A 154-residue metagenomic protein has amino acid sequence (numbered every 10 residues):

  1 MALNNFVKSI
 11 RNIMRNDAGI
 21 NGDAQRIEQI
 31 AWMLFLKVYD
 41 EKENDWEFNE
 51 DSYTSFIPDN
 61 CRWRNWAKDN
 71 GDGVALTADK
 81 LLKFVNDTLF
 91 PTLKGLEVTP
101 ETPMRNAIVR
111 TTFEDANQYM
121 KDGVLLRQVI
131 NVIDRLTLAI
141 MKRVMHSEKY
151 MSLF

Functional and structural regions predicted by a protein language model:
M1-F154: Non-catalytic, mostly N-terminal accessory regions of nucleic-acid modification and defense proteins
